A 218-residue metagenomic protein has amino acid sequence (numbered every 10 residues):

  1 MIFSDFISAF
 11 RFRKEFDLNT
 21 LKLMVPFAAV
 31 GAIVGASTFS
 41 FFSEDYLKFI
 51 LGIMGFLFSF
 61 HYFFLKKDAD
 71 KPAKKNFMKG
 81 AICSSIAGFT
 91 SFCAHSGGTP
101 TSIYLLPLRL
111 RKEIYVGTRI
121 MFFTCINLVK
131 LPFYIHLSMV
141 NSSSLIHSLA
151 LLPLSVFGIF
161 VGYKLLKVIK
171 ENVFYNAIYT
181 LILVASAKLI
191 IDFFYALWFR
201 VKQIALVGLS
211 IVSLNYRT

Functional and structural regions predicted by a protein language model:
M1-L23, C83-G88, G98-I159, Y163: Small-residue-rich hydrophobic segments that form or flank transmembrane alpha-helices in multi-pass membrane proteins
D5-E15, I50-K75, Y163-K164, S186-R200: Transmembrane helix exit motif
L18-F58: Glycine/small-residue-rich loop that forms an oxyanion/phosphate-binding "nest" at active or ligand-binding sites
N19-A28, I50-G52, K74-S84, G117-I120 (+1 more regions): Cytoplasmic-side transmembrane-helix entry/capping segments in multi-pass membrane proteins
I33, S37, F41, F64 (+3 more regions): Membrane-interface helix caps of multi-pass small-molecule transporters
V34-F39, F89-S96, K130, A185-R200: Hydrophobic alpha-helical transmembrane segments in multi-pass integral membrane proteins
A36-D45, Y134-I146, F193-V201: Membrane-interface helix termini and inter-helical loops of multi-pass transporters
G162-I182: Interfacial loop-to-transmembrane junctions
